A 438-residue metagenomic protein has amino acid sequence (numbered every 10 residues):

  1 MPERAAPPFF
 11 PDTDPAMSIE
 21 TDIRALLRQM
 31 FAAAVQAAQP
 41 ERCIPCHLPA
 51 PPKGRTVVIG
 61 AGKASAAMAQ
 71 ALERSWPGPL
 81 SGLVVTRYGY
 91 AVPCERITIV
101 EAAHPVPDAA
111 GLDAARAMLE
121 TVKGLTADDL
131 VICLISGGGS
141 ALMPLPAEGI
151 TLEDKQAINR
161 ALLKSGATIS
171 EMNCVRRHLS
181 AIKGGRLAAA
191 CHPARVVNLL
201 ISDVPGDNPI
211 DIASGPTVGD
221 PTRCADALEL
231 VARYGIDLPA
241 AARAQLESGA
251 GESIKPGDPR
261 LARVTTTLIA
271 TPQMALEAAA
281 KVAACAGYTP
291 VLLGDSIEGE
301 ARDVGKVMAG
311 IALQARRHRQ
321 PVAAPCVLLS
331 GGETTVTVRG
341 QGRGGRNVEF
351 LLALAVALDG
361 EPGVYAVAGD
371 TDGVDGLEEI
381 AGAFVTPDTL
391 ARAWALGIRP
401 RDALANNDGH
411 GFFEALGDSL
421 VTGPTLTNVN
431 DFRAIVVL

Functional and structural regions predicted by a protein language model:
F10-I59, A67-M68: An N-terminal, well-structured beta->alpha segment
A71-S81, R96-T98, K123, P146-A157 (+3 more regions): A glycine- and small-aliphatic-rich helix-loop capping segment at beta-alpha/alpha-beta transitions that lines
V85-A127, V175-R176: Glycine-rich oxoanion-binding loops at beta->alpha junctions
K123-D211, P216-G219, A405-D408, F412 (+2 more regions): Glycine-rich, mobile lid/loop segments that gate access to catalytic sites or pores
I150-A167, D220-G235, G340-A366: Gly/Ser/Thr-rich active-site loops/lids in small-molecule metabolic enzymes that frequently grip phosphoryl groups
A194-V197, G219-I311: Accessory alpha-helical/coil subdomains and C-terminal extensions that flank or cap enzyme catalytic cores
G287-A368: Active-site segments that bind and position negatively charged phosphate/pyrophosphate groups
L351-L438: Internal helix-turn-beta structural module
